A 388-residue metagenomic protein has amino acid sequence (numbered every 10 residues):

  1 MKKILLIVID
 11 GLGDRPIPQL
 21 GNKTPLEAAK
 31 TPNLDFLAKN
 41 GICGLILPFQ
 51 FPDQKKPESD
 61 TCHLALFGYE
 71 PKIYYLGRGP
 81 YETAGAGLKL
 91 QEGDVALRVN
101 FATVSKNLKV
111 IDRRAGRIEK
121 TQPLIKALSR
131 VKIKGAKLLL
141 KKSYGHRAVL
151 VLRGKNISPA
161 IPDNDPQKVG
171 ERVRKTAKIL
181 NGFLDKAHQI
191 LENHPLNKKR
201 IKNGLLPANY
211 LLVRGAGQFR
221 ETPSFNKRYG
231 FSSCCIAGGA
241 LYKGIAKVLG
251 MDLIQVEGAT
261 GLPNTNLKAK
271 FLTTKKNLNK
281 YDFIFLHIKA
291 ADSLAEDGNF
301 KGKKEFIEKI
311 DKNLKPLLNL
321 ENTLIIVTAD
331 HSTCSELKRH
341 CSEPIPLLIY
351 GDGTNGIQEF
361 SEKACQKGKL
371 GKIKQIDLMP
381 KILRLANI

Functional and structural regions predicted by a protein language model:
M1-I388: Feature captures the catalytic ectodomains and active-site-proximal regions of enzymes that hydrolyze or transfer
